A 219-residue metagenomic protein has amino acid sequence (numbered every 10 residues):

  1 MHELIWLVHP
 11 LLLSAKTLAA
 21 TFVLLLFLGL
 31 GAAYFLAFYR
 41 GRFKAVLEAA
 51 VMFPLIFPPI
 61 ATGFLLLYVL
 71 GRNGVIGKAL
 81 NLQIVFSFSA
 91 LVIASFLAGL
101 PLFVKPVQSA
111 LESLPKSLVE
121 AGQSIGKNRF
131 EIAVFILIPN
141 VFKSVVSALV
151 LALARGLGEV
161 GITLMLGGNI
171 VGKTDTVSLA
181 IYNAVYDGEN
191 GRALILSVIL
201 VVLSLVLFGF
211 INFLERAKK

Functional and structural regions predicted by a protein language model:
M1-V23, Y39-F43, V185-E189: Periplasmic/extracellular loop-to-transmembrane helix junction in inner-membrane transport proteins
M1-W6, L166-G209: Interhelical loop and adjacent transmembrane-helix boundary motif in polytopic membrane transport permeases
H9-A20, P54, F130, V134-K143 (+2 more regions): Alpha-helical transmembrane segments of multi-pass membrane proteins
A20-V51, F64, A79, A110-S113 (+3 more regions): Transmembrane-helix boundary motif in ABC transporter permease subunits
V23, V104-V107, L111, P115 (+1 more regions): Transmembrane alpha-helices
F43, Q108-V119, Q123-S124, E131-I132 (+3 more regions): C-terminal transmembrane helix and the adjacent membrane-cytosol boundary/short C-terminal tail of inner/organellar
F57-G63: Transmembrane alpha-helices and adjacent helix-loop boundaries
G63-F96, L166-I170: Membrane-interfacial helix termini and adjacent extracytoplasmic/periplasmic loops of multi-pass transporters
